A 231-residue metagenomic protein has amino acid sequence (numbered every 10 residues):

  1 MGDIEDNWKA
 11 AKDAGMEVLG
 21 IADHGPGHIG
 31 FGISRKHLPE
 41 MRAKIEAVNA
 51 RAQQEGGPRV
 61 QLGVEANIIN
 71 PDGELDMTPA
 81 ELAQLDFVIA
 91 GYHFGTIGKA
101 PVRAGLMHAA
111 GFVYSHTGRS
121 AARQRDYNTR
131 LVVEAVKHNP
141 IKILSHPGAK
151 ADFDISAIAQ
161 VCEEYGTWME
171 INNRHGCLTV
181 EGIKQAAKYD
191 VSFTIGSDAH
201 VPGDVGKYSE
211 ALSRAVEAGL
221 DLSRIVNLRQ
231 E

Functional and structural regions predicted by a protein language model:
M1-K9, M77-A83, A100, V133-I141 (+1 more regions): Charged catalytic cores and adjacent phosphate/nucleic-acid-binding surfaces used for phosphate/nucleic-acid chemistry
M1-R35: Metal-associated gating/positioning segment near the N- to mid-region
L19-I21, V88, L144, M169: Hydrophobic residues within beta-strands of alpha/beta enzymes
H24-G25, E65, H93, R174 (+1 more regions): Short, ordered loop/turn segments at secondary-structure junctions
F31-E164, V216, L222-R224: Extended substrate/RNA-proximal surfaces in nucleic-acid metabolism proteins
